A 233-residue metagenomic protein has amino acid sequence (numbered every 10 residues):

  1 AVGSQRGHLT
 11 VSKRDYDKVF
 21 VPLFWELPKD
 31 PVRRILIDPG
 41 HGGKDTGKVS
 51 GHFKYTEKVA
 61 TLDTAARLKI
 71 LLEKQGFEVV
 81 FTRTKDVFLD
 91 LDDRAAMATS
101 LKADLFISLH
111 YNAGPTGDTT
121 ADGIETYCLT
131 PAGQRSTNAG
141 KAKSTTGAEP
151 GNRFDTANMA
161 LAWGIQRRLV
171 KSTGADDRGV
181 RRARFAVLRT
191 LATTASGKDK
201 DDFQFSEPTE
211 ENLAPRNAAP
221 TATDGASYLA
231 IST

Functional and structural regions predicted by a protein language model:
A1-D45, S50-F53, D63, L71 (+1 more regions): Primary recognition of N-terminal secretory signal peptides and signal-anchoring hydrophobic helices
H52-T233: Active-site-proximal helix/loop segments of hydrolytic enzymes
